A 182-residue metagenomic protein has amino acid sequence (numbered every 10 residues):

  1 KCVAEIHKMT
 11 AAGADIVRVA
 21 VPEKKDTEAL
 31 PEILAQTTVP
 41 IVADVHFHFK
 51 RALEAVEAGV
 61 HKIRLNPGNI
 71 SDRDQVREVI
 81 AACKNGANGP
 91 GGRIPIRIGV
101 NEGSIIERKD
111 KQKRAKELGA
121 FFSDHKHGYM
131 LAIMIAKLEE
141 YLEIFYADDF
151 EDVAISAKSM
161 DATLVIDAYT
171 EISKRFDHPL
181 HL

Functional and structural regions predicted by a protein language model:
K1-V19, K24-P179: Alpha/beta enzyme core
